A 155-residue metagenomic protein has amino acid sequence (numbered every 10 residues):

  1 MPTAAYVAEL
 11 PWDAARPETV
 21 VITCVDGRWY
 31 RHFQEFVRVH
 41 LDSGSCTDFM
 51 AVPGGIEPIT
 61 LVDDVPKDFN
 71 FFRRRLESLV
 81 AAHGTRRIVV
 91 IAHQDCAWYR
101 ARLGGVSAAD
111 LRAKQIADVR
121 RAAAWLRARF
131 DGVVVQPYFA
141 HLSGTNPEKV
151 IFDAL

Functional and structural regions predicted by a protein language model:
M1-F33, P53-F72, S78-T85, A97-L155: Divalent-metal-activated hydrolytic enzyme cores
A15, S43-G44: Short, flexible loop/turn motifs enriched in small residues
Q34-L41: Short Gly/aromatic-enriched secondary-structure transition segments
S45-G54: A short beta-strand-loop structural module common to alpha/beta enzyme folds
T47, I88, V135: Hydrophobic anchor at the start of a short beta-strand that flanks the dinucleotide cofactor-binding loop
I88-C96: Histidine-centered catalytic micro-motifs
